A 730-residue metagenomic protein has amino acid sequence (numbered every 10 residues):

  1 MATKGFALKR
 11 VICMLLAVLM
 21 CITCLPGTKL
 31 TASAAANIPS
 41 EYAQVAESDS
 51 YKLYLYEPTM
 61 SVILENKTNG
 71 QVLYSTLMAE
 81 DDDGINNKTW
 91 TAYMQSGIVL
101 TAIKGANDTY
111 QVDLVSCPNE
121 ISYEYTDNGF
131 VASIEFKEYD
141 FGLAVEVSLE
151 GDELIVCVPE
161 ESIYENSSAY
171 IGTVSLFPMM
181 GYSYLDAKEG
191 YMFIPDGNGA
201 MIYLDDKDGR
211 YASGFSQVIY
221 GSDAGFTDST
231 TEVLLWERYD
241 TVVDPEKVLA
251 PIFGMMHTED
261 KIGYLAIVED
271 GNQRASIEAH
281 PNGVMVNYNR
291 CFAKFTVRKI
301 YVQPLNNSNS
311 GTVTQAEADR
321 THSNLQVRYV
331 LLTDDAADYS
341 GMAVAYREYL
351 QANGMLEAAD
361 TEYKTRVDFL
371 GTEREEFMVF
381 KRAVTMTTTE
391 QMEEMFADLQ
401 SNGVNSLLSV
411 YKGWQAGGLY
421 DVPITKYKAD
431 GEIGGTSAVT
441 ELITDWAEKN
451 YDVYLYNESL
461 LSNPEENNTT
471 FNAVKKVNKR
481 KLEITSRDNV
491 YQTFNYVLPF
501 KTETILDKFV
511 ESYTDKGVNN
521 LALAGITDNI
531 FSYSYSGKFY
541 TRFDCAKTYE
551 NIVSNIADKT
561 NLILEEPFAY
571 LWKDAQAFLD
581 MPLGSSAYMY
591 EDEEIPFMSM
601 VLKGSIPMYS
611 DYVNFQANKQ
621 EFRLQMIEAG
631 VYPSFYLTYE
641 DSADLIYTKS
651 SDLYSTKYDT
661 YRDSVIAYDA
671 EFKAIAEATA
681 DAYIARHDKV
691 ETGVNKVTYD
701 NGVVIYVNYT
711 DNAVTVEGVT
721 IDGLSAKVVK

Functional and structural regions predicted by a protein language model:
A2-L15: Bacterial N-terminal signal peptides that target proteins for export
L16, M20-C24: Hydrophobic core
C24-N37: Sec-dependent signal peptide cleavage junction
A35-M355, G718, D722-G723: N-terminal accessory beta-strand-rich subdomains and adjacent acidic, glycine-rich linkers that precede catalytic cores
L55-K67, P245-A250, M255-N289, S462 (+2 more regions): Active-site-proximal substrate-binding groove within the catalytic cores of carbohydrate-active enzymes
R328-D368, T372, E376-L408, S651-A682: Terminal accessory/anchoring regions of large secretory-pathway or extracellular enzymes
D360-D445, K449-T504: Aromatic-lined carbohydrate-binding/catalytic grooves of carbohydrate-active enzymes
S406-L408, D452-Y454, N519-A522, N561-I563: Structural preference for beta-strand elements that scaffold enzyme active sites
